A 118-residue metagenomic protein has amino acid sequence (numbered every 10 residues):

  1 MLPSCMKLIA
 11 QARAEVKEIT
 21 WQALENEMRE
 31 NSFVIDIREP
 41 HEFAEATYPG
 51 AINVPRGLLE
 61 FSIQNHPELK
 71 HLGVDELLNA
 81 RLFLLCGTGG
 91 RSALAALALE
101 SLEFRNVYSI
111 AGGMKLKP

Functional and structural regions predicted by a protein language model:
M1-F33, P40-L82, G90-P118: Rhodanese-like catalytic fold shared by cysteine-dependent sulfurtransferases and DSP/PTP-type phosphatases
L85: Short, surface-exposed ligand- or partner-binding patches at beta-edge/loop junctions that are enriched in aromatics
